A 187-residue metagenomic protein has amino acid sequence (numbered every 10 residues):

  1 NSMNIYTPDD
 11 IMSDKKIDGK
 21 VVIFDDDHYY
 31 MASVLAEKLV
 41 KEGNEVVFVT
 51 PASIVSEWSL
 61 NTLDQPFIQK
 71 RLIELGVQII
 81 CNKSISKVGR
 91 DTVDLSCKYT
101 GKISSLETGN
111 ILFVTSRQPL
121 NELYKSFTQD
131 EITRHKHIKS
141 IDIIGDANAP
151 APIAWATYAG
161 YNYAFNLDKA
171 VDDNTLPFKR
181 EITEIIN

Functional and structural regions predicted by a protein language model:
S2-L60, Y99-N110, V114-N187: Rossmann-like dinucleotide/flavin-binding elements
I68-I79: Helical element adjacent to the flavin cofactor pocket in flavoenzyme catalytic cores
Q78, S86, S104-L106: Residues that recognize and position ribonucleotide moieties
C81-T92: A conserved short coil-to-beta-strand element within the FAD-binding core of flavoproteins
I85-S86, K98-T100: Short polar/acidic secondary-structure junctions
V93-C97: SH3/SH3-like beta-barrel fold
